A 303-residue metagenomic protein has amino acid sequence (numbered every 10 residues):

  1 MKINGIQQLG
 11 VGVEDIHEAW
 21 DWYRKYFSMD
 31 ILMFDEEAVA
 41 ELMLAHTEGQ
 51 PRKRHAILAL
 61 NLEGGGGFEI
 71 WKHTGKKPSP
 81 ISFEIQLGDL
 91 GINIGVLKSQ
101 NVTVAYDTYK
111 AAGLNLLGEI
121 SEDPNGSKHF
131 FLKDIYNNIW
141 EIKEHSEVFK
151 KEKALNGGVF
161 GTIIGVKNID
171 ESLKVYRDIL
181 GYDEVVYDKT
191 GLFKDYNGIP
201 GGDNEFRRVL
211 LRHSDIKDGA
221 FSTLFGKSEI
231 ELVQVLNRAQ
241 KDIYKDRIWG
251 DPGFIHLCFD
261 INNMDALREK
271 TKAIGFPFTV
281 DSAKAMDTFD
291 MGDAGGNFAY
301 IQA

Functional and structural regions predicted by a protein language model:
M1-K2: Basic/polar N-terminal segments that are highly enriched at the extreme N-terminus, encompassing both cleavable
G5-E14, R52-G75, S79-T108, K128-L132 (+5 more regions): Vicinal oxygen chelate
G12-G65, A111, S121-D123, G165-K227 (+3 more regions): Core segments of cupin and vicinal oxygen chelate
A19, E37, E84-L87, L114-L117 (+3 more regions): Catalytic cores of nucleotide-enabled group-transfer and carboxylate-activating enzymes in metabolic and assembly-line
E37-L42, K77, I81-E84, D123 (+2 more regions): Short, flexible helix-coil linker/hinge segments at the edges of structured domains or between repeats
E69-H73, S127-E152: Short, structured interface segments
S282-A294: Conserved blade-ending motifs and adjacent loop-strand segments that build the rim/top face of beta-propeller domains
